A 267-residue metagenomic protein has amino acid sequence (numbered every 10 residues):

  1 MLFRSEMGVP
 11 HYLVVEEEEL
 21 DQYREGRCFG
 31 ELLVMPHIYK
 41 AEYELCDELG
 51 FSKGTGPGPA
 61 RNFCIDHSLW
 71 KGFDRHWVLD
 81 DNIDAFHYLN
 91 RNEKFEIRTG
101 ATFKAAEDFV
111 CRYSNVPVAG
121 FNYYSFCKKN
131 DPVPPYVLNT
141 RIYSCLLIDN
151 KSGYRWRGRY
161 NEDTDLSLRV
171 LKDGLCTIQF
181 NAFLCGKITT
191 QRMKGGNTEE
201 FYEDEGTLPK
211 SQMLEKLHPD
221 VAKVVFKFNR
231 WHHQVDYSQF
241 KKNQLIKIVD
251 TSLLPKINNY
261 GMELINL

Functional and structural regions predicted by a protein language model:
S5-L13, G30: Short loop->beta transition adjacent to catalytic acidic/histidine clusters or analogous donor-positioning motifs
L13-V14, R75-L79, P117-N122, T177-N181 (+1 more regions): A structural signal for short, well-ordered beta-strand segments and their strand-loop junctions that often border
V15-L79, D84-R98: Active-site-proximal specificity loops/subdomain of glycosyltransferases
E19-L20, K40, N82-D84, Y124-C127 (+2 more regions): Short, solvent-exposed loop/turn segments at secondary-structure junctions
G56-A60, I97-A105, E162, Y202-K210: Soluble or luminal CAZymes and related metallo-dependent hydrolases
D84-K172: Conserved catalytic core of nucleotide-sugar-dependent glycosyltransferases
G158, T164-L267: C-terminal catalytic/acceptor-binding lobe
